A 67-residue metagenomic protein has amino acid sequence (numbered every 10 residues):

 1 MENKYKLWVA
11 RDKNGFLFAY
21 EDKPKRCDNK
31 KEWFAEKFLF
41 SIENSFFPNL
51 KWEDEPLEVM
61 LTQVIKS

Functional and structural regions predicted by a protein language model:
M1-Y5: N-terminal helix-cap/turn-to-beta initiation motif at the start of protein domains
K6-D12: A short beta-strand micro-motif
F16-D28: Short, surface-exposed terminal/edge motifs of secreted or surface/virion proteins that either
D28-S67: Low-complexity intrinsically disordered segments
